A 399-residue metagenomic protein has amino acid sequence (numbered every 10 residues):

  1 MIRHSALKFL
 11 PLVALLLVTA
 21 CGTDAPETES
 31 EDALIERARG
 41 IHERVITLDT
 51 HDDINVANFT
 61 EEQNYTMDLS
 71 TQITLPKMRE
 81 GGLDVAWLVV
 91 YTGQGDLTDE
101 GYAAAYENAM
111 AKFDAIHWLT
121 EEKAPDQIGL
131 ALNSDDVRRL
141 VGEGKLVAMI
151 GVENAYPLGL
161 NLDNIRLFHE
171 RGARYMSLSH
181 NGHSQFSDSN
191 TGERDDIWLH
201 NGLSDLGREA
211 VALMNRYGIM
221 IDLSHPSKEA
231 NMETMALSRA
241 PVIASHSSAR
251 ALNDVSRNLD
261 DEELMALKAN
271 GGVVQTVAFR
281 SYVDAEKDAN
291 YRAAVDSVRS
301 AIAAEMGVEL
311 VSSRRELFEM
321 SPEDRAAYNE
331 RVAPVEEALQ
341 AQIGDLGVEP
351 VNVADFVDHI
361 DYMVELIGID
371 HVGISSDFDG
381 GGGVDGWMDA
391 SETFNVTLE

Functional and structural regions predicted by a protein language model:
M1-L10: Bacterial N-terminal signal peptides that target proteins for export
A14: An acidic-aromatic pocket/loop used at catalytic or ligand-binding sites
L17-A20: C-terminal motif of bacterial Sec signal peptides marking the signal peptidase cleavage site
G22-H200, D254-E399: N-terminal hydrophobic targeting/anchoring segments and the immediately downstream early-domain regions of hydrolases
G159, E170-I243, S248-R257: Divalent metal-binding pocket/active-site signature
